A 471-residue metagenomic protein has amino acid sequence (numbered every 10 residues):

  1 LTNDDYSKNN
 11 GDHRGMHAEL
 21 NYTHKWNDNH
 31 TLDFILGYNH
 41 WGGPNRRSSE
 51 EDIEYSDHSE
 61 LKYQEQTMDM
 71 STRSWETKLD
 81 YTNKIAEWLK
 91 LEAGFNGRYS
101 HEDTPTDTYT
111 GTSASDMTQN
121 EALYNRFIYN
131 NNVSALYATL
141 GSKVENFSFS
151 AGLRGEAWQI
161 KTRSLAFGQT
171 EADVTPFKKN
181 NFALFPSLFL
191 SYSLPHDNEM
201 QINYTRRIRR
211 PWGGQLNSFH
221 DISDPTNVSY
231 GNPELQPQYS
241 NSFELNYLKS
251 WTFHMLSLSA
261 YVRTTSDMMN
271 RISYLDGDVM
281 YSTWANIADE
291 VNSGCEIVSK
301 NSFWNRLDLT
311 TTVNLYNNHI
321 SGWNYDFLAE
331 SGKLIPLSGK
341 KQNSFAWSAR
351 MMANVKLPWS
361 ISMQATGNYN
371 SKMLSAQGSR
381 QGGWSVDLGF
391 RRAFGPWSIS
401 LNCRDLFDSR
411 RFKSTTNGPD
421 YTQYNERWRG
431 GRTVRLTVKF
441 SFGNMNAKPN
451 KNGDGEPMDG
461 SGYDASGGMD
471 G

Functional and structural regions predicted by a protein language model:
L1, N45-I53, H58, T104-T112 (+11 more regions): Outer-membrane beta-barrel translocator domains and adjoining extracellular loop/strand segments of Gram-negative
T2-K8, E60-T67, Q119-R126, G168-F177 (+7 more regions): Extracellular loop and loop/strand-boundary signature of outer-membrane beta-barrel proteins
S7-L165, S193, H254-V262, V291-Y316: Face-selective signature of the C-terminal outer-membrane beta-barrel domain
H24, Y38-G42, N83, G97-D103 (+11 more regions): Transmembrane beta-strands of outer-membrane beta-barrel pores
N29-L32, W88-L91, N146-F149, D197-M200 (+6 more regions): Repeated loop/turn-to-beta-strand initiation elements of outer-membrane beta-barrel proteins
E65, S74-K78, N120-Y124, Y230-N232 (+5 more regions): Outer membrane beta-barrel strand-and-loop segments of large Gram-negative receptors, especially TonB-dependent
Q159-K161, H196-N241, V262-S282, R404-D420: Surface-exposed extracellular loop regions of Gram-negative outer-membrane beta-barrel proteins, predominantly
L188, Q342-G471: Conserved C-terminal beta-signal and adjacent last beta-strands/turns of outer-membrane beta-barrel proteins
